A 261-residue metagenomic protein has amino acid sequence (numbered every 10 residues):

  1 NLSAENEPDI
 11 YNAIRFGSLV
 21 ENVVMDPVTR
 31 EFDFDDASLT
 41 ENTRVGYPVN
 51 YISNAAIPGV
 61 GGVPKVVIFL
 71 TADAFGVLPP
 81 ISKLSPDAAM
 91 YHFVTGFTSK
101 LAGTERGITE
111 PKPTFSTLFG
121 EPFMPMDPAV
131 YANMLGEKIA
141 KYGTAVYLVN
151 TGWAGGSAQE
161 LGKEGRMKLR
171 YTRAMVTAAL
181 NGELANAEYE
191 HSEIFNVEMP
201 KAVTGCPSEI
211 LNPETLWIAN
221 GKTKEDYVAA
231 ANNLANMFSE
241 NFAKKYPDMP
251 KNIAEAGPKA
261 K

Functional and structural regions predicted by a protein language model:
N1-I218, K222, D226-A229, N233-L234 (+1 more regions): Glycine-rich, often acidic-flanked micro-motifs that create phosphate/phosphodiester-binding or positioning elements
N232-S239, K244-K261: Short, amphipathic C-terminal "tail helix"
